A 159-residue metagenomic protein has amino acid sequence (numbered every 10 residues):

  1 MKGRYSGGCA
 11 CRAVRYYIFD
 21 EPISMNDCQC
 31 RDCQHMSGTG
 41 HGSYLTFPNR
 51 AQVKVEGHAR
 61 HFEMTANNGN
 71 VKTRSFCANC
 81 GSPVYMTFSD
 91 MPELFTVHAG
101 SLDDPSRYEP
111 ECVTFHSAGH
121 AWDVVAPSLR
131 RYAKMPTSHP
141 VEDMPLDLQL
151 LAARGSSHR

Functional and structural regions predicted by a protein language model:
M1-G8, A13-R159: A short Gly-Trp-Pro
